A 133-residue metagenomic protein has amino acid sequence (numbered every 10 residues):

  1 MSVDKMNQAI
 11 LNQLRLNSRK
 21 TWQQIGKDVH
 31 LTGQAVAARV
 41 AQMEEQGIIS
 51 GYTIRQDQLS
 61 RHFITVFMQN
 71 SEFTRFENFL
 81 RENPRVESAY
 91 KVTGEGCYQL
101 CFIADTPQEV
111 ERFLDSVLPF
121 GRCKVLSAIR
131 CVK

Functional and structural regions predicted by a protein language model:
M1-K133: A compositional/biophysical signature of low hydrophobicity enriched in polar/charged and small residues
